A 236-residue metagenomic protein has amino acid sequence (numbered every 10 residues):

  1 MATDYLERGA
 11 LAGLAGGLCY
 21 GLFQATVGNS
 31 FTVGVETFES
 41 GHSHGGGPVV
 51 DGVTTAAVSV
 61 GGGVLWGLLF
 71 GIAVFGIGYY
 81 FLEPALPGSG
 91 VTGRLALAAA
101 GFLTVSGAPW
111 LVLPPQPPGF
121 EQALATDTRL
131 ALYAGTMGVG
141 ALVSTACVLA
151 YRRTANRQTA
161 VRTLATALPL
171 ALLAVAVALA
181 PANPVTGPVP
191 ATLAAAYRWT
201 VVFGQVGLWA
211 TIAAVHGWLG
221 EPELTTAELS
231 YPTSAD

Functional and structural regions predicted by a protein language model:
M1-D236: Juxtamembrane/disordered regions of integral membrane proteins
